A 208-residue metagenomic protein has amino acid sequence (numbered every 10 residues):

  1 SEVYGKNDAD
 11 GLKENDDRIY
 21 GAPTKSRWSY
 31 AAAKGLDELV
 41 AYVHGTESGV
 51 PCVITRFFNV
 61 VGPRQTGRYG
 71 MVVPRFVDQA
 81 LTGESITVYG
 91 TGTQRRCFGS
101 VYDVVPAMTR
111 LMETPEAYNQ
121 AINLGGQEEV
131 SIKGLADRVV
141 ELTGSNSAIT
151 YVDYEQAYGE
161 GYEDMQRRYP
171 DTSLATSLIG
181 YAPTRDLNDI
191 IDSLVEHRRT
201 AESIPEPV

Functional and structural regions predicted by a protein language model:
E2-I54, Q65-R68: Catalytic helix-loop patch of NAD(P)-dependent Rossmann-fold dehydrogenases
D8, G35, V50, V60-P74 (+8 more regions): Glycine/proline-rich active-site loop of Rossmann-fold NAD(P)-dependent oxidoreductases
A80, M108-M112, A136-V139, I191-R198: Hydrophobic "lid"/C-terminal helical patch of Rossmann-like NAD(P)-dependent dehydrogenase/epimerase domains
T91, N119-I122, K133-A136, G144-R167 (+1 more regions): C-terminal "lid/loop" region of Rossmann-like NAD(P)-dependent oxidoreductases
V101, G134, E155-A182, D186: Conserved C-terminal active-site "lid" loop/helix of NAD(P)H-dependent oxidoreductases that clamps the redox cofactor
V104, M108, L124, L135 (+2 more regions): Non-catalytic, hydrophobic alpha-helical segments
S173, D186-V208: Amphipathic terminal alpha-helices
